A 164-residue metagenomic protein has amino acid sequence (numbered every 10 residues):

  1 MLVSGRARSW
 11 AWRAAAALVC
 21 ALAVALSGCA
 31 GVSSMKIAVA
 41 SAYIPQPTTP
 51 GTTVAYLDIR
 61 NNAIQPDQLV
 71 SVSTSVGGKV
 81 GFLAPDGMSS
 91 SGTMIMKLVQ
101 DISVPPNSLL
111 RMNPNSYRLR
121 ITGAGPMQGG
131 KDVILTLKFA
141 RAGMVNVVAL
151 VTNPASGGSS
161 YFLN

Functional and structural regions predicted by a protein language model:
L2-V19: Bacterial N-terminal signal peptides that target proteins for export
A25-G28: C-terminal motif of bacterial Sec signal peptides marking the signal peptidase cleavage site
G31: Short, conserved catalytic or interaction motifs in soluble domains
S34-N164: Compact, glycine-rich, soluble single-domain proteins
